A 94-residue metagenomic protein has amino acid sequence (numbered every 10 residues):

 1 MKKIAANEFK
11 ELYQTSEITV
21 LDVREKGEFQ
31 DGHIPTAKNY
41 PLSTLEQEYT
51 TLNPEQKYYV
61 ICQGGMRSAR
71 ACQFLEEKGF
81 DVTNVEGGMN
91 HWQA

Functional and structural regions predicted by a protein language model:
M1-T19, K26-K57, Q63-A94: Rhodanese-like catalytic fold shared by cysteine-dependent sulfurtransferases and DSP/PTP-type phosphatases
